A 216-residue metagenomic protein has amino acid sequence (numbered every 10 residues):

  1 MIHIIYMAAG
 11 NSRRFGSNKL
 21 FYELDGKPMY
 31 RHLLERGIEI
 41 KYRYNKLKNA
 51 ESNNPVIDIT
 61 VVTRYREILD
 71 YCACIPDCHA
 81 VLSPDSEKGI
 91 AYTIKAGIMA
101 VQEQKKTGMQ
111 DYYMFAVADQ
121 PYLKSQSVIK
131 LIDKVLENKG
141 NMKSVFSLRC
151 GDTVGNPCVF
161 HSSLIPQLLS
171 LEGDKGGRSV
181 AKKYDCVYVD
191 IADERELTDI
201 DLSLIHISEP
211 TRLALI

Functional and structural regions predicted by a protein language model:
M1-S17: N-terminal nucleotide-binding beta1-loop-alpha1 segment
I4-Y6, T60-V61, M114-F115, S147: Structural beta-sheet core signal
G16, L20, K27-I38: Short, well-formed alpha-helical segments that are part of the catalytic scaffolds of diverse glycosyltransferases
E23, Y122, C158-V159, Y188 (+1 more regions): Short aromatic/basic micro-patch
L33-D111, Q126: Conserved N-terminal catalytic core of the sugar/cofactor nucleotidyltransferase
E87-S162, P166: Conserved beta-loop-beta/alpha segment of the NTase-like Rossmann-fold superfamily that binds/positions NTPs
S170-D201: A charged, well-structured terminal subsegment
I205-I216: Single conserved hydrophobic/aromatic residue that forms the stacking wall/gate of nucleotide- or nucleobase-binding
